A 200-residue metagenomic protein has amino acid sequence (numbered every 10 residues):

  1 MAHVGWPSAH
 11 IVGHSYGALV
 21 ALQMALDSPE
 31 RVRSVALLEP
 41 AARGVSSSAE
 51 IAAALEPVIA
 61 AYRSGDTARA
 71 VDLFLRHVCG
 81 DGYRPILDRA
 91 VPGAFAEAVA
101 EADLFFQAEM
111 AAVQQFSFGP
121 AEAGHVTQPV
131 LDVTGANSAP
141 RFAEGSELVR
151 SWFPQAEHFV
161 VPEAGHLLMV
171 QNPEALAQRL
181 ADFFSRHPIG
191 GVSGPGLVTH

Functional and structural regions predicted by a protein language model:
M1-A9: Conserved acidic catalytic loop of the alpha/beta-hydrolase fold
I11-G13, L38: Short beta-strand immediately N-terminal to the catalytic nucleophile in serine-hydrolase-like folds
G13, G17, A21: Gly/Ala-rich beta-loop-alpha elbow adjacent to hydrolase catalytic centers
L22-R63: Flexible "cap/lid" loop of the alpha/beta hydrolase fold
Y62, S138, G165-L168: Glycosyltransferase donor-binding loop in the core domain
G65-Q107: Conserved alpha/beta-hydrolase catalytic His-Asp/Glu region
F95-W152, E157-V160: Conserved serine/cysteine hydrolase catalytic core
P154-H200: Catalytic active-site module of serine/aspartate enzymes centered on a nucleophile-bearing elbow/loop
